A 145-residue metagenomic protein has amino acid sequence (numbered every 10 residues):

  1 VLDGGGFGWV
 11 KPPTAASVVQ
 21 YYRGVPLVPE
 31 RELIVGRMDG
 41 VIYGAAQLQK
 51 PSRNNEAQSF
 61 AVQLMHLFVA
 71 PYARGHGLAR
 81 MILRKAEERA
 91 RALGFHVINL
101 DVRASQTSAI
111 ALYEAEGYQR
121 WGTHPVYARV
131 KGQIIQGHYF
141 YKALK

Functional and structural regions predicted by a protein language model:
V1-Y72, L83-K85, R89, V126 (+1 more regions): Acetyl-CoA-dependent GNAT
P12, Q58, H76, T107 (+1 more regions): Non-catalytic, surface-exposed connector residues within folded enzymatic/regulatory domains
G40, G44, G77-A79, G117: Conserved phosphate-binding and hydrolysis motifs of nucleotide-dependent enzymes
A70-Y72, H76, A104-S105: Active-site acidic-Proline motif in GNAT/NAT acetyltransferases
G75, E88-A92, Q119: Conserved amphipathic alpha-helical interaction elements at protein-protein interfaces in regulatory, energy-coupling
L83, A90-D101: Conserved GNAT acetyl-CoA-binding A-motif
H96-N99, R103-Q119, T123-K145: C-terminal "cap" of GNAT-fold acetyltransferases
